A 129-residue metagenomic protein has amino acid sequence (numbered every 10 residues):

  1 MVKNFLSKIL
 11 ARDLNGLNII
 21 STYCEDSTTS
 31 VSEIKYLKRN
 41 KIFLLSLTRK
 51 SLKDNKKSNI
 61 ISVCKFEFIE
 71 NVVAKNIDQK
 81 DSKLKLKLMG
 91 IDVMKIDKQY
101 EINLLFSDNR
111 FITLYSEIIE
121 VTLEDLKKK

Functional and structural regions predicted by a protein language model:
M1-K129: Surface-exposed, interaction-prone regions used to assemble/regulate multi-protein complexes
